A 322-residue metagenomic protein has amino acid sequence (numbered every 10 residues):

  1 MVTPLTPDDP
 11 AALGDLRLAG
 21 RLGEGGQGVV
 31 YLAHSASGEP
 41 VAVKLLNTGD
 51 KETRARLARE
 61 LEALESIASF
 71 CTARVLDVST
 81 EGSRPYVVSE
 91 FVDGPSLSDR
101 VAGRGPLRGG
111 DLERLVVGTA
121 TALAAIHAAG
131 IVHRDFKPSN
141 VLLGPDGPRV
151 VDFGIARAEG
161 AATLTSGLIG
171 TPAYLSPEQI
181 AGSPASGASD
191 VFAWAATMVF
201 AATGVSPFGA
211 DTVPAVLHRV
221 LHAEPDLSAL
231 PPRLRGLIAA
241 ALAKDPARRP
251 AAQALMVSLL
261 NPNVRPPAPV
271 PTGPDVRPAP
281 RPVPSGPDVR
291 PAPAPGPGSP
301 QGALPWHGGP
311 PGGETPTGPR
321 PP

Functional and structural regions predicted by a protein language model:
M1, V276-P322: C-terminal or otherwise distal, non-catalytic regulatory regions appended to signaling enzyme catalytic cores
M1-P278: Eukaryotic protein kinase
